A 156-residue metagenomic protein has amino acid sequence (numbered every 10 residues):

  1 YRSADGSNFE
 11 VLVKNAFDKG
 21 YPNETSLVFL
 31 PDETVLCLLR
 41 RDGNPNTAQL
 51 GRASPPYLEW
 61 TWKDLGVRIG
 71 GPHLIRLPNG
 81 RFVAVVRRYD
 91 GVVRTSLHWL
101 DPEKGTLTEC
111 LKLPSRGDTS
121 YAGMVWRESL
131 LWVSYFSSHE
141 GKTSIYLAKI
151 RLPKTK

Functional and structural regions predicted by a protein language model:
Y1-G71, I75-G117, W126-K156: Beta-rich carbohydrate-recognition and catalytic domains
